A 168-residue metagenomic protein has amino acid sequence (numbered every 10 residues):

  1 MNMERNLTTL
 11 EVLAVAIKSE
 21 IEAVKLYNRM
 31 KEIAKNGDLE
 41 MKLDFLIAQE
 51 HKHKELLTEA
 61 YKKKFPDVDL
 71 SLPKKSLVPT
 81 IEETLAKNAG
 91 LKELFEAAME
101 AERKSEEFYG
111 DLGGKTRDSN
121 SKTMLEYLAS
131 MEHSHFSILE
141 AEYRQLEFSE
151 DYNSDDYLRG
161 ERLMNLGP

Functional and structural regions predicted by a protein language model:
M1-P168: Non-heme di-metal
